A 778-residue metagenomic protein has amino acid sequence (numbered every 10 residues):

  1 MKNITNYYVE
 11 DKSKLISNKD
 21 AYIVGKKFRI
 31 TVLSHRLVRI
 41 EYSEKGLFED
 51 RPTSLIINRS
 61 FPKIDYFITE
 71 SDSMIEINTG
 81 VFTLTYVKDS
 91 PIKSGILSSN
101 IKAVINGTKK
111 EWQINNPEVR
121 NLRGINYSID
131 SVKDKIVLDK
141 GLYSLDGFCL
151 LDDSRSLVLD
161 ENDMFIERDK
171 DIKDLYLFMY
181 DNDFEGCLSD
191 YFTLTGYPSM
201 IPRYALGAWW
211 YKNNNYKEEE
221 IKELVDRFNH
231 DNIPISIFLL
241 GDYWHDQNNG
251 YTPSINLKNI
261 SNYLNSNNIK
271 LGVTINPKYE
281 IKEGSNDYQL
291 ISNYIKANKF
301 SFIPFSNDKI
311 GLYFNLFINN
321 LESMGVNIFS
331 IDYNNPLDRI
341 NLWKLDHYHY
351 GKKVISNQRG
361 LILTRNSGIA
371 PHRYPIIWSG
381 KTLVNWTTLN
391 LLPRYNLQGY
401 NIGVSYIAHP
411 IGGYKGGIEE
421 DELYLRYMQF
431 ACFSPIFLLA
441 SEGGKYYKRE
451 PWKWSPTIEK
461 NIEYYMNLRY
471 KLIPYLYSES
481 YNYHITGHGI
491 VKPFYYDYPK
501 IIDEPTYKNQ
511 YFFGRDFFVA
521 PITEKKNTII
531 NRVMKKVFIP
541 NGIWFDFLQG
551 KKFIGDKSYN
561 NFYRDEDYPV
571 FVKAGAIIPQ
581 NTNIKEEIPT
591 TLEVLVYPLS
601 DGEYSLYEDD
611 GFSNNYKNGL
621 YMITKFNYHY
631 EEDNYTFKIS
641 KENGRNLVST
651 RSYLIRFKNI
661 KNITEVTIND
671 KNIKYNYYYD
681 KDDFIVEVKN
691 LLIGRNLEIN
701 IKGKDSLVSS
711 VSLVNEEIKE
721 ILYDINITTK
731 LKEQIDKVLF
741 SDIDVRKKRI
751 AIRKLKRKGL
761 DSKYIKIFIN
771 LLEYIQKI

Functional and structural regions predicted by a protein language model:
M1-A205, W210-N213, E218-E220, V225-D226 (+5 more regions): N-terminal accessory segment at the very beginning of proteins
K2-Y7, L84, I96-D567, I735 (+2 more regions): Catalytic-domain carbohydrate-binding cleft regions of carbohydrate-active enzymes
K27, R36, E44, V81 (+18 more regions): A broadly conserved detector of short glycine/acidic/proline-rich loop/turn motifs that flank catalytic sites and bind
P52-D65, D546-D565, E665-V688: Solvent-exposed beta-strand/loop surfaces of large extracellular or lumenal domains
M74-E76, G80-T83, N676-E698, S706: A surface-exposed beta-strand-loop module
N467-T486, P540-T624: Catalytic cores of secreted or luminal carbohydrate-active enzymes
Y568-V572, R695-G703: Generic detector of short, aliphatic-rich beta-strand segments that form the cores of beta-sheets in diverse domain
G575-K671, D680-K681, L691, I701-I778: Accessory, solvent-exposed terminal regions and/or long lumenal/extracellular loops of proteins
